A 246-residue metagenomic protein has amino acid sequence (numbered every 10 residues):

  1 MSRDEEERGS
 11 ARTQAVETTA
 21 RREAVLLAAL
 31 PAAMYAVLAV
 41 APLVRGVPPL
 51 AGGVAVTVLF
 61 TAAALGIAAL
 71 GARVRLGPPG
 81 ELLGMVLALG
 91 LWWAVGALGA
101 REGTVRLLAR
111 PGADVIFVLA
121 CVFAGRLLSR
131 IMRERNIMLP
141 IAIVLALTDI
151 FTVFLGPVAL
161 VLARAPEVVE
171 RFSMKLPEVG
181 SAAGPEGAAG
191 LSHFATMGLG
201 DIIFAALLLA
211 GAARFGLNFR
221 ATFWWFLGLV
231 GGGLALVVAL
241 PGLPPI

Functional and structural regions predicted by a protein language model:
S2-I246: A membrane-topology feature that recognizes alpha-helical transmembrane segments and their immediate juxtamembrane
